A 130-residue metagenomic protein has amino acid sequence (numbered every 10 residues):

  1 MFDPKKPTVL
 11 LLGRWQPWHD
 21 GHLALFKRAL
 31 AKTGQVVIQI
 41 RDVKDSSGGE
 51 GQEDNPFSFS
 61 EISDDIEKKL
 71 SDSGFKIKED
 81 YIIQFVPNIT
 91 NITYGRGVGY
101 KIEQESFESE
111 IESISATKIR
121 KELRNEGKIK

Functional and structural regions predicted by a protein language model:
M1-K130: Nucleotidyltransferase catalytic core that binds NTPs
